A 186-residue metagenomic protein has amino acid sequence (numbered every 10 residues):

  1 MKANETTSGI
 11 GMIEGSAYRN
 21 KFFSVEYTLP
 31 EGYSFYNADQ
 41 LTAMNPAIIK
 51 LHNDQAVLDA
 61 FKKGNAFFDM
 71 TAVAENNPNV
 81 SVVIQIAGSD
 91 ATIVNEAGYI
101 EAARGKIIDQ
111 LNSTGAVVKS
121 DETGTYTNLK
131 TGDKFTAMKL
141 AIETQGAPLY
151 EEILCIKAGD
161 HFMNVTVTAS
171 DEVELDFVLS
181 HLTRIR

Functional and structural regions predicted by a protein language model:
M1-E5, M12, P30, T144 (+3 more regions): Soluble, non-membrane globular domain cores that form compact, hydrophobic packing and curved binding surfaces
K2-G64: N-terminal "mature-domain start" segment
K21, V25, A91-N95, Y99 (+1 more regions): Extracytoplasmic/periplasmic, Sec-exported soluble proteins
S24-E26, P148-Y150, F162: Short, mixed charged/polar active-site loops that provide acid/base catalysis or chelate metal/phosphate cofactors
V25, L29, Y99, A103 (+2 more regions): Stable alpha-helical elements in mature extracytoplasmic
E31-Y33, D39-Q40, I86-G88, I142 (+1 more regions): A mature extracytoplasmic/lumenal domain signature
Y33, Q110-L111, G115, A158-R186: Surface-exposed amphipathic alpha-helical segments
L41-I153, K157-G159: Conserved polar/disulfide-associated segments of primarily extracytoplasmic proteins
